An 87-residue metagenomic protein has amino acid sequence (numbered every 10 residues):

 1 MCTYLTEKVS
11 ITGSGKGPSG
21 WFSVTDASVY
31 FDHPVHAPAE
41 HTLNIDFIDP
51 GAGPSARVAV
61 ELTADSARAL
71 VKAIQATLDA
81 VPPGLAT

Functional and structural regions predicted by a protein language model:
M1-T87: Positively charged, low-complexity terminal tracts and the immediately adjacent first secondary-structure elements
